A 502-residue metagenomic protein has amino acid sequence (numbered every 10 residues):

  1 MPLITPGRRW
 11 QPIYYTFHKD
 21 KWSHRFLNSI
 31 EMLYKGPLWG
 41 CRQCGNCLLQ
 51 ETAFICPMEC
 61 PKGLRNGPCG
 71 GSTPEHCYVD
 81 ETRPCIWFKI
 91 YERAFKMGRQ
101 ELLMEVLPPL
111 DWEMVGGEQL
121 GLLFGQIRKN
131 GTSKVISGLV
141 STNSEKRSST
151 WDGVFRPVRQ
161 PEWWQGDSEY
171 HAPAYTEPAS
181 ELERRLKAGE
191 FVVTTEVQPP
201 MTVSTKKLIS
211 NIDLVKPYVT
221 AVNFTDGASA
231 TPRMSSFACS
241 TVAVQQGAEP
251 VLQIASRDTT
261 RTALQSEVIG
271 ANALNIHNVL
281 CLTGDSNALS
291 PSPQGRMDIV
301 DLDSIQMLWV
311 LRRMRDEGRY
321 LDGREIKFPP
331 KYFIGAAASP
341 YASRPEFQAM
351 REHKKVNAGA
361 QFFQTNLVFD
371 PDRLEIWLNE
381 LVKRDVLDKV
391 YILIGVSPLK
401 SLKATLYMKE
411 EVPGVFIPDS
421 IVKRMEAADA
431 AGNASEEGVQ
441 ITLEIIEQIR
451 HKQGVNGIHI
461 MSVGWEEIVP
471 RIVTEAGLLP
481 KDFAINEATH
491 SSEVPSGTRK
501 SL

Functional and structural regions predicted by a protein language model:
M1-N46, K62, N66, G71-A174 (+2 more regions): Iron-sulfur (Fe-S) cluster-binding modules
C69, E196, V222, A271 (+4 more regions): Conserved, mostly hydrophobic/aromatic
G153-A221: Conserved N-terminal beta1-alpha1 strand-loop-helix module at the mouth
H171-A172, D298-K327, A337-A342, R384-E447 (+2 more regions): Active-site pocket-lining/capping segments in soluble small-molecule metabolic enzymes
H171-P173, V192-K206, S229, P250-T262 (+2 more regions): Active-site mouth loops of central-metabolism enzymes
T202-L214, S235-S236, T262-V268, S343-K354 (+1 more regions): Short, acidic/polar
S204-K206, A230-T241, T260-S266, S286-L308 (+5 more regions): Active-site-adjacent beta->alpha loops and helix N-cap segments on the catalytic face of soluble alpha/beta enzymes
T259-N272, E346-V356, N379, S401-L406 (+2 more regions): Catalytic cores of alpha/beta
